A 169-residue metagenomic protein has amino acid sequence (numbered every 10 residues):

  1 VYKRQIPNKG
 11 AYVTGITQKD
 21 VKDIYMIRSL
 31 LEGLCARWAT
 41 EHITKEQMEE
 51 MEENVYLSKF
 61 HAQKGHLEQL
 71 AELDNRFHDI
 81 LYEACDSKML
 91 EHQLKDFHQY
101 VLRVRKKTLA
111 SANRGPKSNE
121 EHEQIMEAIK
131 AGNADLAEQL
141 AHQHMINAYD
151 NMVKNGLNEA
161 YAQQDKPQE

Functional and structural regions predicted by a protein language model:
V1-Y2: Short, small-residue-biased leader/transition segments that mark boundaries at the very start of proteins
I6-V13: Short, Lys/Arg-rich nucleic-acid/phosphate-binding segment
T14-Q47, L90: Conserved segment of winged-helix/HTH DNA-binding domains
I24, R28, K45-K107, E120-A128 (+1 more regions): Conserved amphipathic alpha-helical segments that form helical-bundle/coiled-coil interaction surfaces
N113-P116: Active-site loop of classical SDR/Rossmann-like NAD(P)-dependent oxidoreductases, centered on the catalytic Tyr-X3-Lys
A134-E169: C-terminal effector-binding regulatory domain of bacterial HTH transcription factors
